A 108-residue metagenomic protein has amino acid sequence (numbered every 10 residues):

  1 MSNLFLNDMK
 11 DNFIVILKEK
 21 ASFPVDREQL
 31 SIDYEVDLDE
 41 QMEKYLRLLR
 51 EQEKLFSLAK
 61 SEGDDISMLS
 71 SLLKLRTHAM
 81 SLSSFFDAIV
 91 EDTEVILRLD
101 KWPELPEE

Functional and structural regions predicted by a protein language model:
M1-V36: Short terminal alpha-helical segments
F13, L17-K20, P24, S67 (+1 more regions): Bilayer-penetrating membrane-interaction modules that drive fusion, pore formation, and translocation
L17-E19, Q41-Q52: Short amphipathic alpha-helical heptad-repeat segments
S31, E35-L38, L58-D65: Alpha-helical rod/repeat scaffolding segments in eukaryotic adaptors/tethers and long-chain four-helix cytokines
L49, M68-S71: Hydrophobic packing residues in well-ordered alpha-helices of helical domains and bundles
L49-A59, H78: Non-transmembrane amphipathic alpha-helical segments
D64-M68, L75: Solenoid-repeat scaffolds in large eukaryotic assemblies
L72-E108: Amphipathic alpha-helical binding modules
